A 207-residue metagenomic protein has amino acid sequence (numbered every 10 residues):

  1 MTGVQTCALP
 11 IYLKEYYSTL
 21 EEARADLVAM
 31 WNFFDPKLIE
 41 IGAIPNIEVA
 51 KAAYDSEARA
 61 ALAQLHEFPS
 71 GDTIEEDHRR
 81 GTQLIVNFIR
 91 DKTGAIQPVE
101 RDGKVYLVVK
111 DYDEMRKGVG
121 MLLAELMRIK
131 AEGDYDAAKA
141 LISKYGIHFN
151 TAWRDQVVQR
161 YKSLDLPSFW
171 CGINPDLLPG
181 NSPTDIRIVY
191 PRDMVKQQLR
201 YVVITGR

Functional and structural regions predicted by a protein language model:
G3, C7-L9: Short, small-residue-biased leader/transition segments that mark boundaries at the very start of proteins
Q5, E15, E48, Q64 (+4 more regions): Residue-identity detector for glutamine
I11-A23, P45, V49, A53: Alpha-helix capping and helix-loop boundary segments enriched in small/acidic/polar residues
Y17-D35: An active-site-proximal "capping" alpha-helix that borders the catalytic cofactor pocket
M30-I129: Long, well-structured alpha-helical subdomains associated with metal-dependent extracellular/ecto-lumenal hydrolases
V99-R207: Non-catalytic terminal regions of proteins
